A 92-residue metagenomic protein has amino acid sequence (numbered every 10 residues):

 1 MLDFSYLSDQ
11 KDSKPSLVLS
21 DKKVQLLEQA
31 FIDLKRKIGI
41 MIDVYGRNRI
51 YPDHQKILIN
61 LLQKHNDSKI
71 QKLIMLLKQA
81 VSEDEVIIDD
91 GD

Functional and structural regions predicted by a protein language model:
M1-D92: Acidic (Asp/Glu-rich) sequence patches and key acidic residues that form negatively charged surfaces used
